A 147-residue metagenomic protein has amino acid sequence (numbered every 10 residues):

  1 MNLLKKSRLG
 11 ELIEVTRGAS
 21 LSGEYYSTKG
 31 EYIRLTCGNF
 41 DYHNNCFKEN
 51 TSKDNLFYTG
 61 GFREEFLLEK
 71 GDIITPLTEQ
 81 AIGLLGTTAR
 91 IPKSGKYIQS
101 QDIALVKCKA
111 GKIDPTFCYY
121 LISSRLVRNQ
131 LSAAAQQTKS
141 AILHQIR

Functional and structural regions predicted by a protein language model:
M1-S22: Non-catalytic DNA-recognition/assembly elements of restriction-modification systems
M1-S7, D114-C118, H144-R147: Amphipathic alpha-helical segments
G10-I13, G23-T59, L105: DNA target-recognition patches
L21, K96-A104, I113, A135-R147: A short glycine-rich beta-alpha junction/loop motif
T36, F62-S123: A short beta-sheet element
F57, F62-R63, T138: A structural connector/turn signal
V127-Q130: Periplasmic-binding protein-like
